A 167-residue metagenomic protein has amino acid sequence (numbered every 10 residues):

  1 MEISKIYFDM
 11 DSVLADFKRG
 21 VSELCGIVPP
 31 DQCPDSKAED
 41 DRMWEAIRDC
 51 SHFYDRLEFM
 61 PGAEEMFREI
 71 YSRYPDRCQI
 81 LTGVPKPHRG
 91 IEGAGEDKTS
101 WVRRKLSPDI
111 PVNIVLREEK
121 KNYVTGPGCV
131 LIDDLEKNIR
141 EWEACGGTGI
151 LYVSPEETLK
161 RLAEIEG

Functional and structural regions predicted by a protein language model:
M1-R48, A144, S154: Active-site neighborhood of HAD-like aspartate-dependent phosphohydrolases
V13-A15, G20-V21, V84-H88, E118-K121 (+2 more regions): Short, solvent-exposed loop/turn segments at secondary-structure junctions
L57-E58, A63-G95, V102: Substrate-recognition element of Asp-dependent hydrolases with the DxDx(T/V) motif
K98-N113: Structural recognition of alpha->loop->beta junctions
N113-R140: Conserved Lys-Pro-Asp/Glu-containing loop-to-beta segment of HAD-superfamily phosphomonoesterases, centered on
N122-T125, R161-G167: Short amphipathic alpha-helix with an adjacent loop that forms part of the alpha/beta core around
V130-L162: Acidic, Mg2+-coordinating phosphoryl-transfer loop and its flanking beta/alpha structural elements, shared across
